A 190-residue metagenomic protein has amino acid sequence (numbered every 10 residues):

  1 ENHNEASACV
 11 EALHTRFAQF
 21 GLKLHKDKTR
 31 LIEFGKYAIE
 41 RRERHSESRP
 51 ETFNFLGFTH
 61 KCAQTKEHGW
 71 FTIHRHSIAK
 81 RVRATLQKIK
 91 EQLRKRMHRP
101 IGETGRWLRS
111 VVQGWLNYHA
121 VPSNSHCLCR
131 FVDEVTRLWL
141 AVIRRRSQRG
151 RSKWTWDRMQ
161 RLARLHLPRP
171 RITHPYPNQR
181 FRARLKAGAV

Functional and structural regions predicted by a protein language model:
E1-V190: Non-catalytic terminal/accessory segments
